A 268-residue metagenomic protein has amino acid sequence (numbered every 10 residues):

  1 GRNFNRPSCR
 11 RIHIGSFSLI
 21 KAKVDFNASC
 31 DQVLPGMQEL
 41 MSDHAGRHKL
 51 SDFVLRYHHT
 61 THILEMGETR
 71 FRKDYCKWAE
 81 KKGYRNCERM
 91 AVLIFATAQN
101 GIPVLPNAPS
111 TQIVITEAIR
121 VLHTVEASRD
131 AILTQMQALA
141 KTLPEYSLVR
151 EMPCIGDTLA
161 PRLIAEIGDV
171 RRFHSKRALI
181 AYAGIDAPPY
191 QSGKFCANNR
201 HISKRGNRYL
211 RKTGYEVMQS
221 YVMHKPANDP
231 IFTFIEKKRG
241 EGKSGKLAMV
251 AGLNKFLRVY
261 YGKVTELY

Functional and structural regions predicted by a protein language model:
G1-Y268: A detector of single, family-specific signature residues that are central to catalytic or substrate-handling motifs
